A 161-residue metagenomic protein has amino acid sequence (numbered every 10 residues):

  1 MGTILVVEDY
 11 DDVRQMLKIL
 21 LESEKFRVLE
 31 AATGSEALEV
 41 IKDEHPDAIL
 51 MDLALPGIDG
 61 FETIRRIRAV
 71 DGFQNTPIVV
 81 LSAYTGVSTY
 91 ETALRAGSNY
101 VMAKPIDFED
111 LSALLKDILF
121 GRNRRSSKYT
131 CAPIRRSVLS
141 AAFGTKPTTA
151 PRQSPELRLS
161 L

Functional and structural regions predicted by a protein language model:
Y10-L29: Two-component/phosphorelay signaling modules centered on CheY-like receiver
E30, L55-I58, R95: Residue-level signal for the "D+5" position in two-component response regulator receiver
E44-L50, L55: Active-site beta3 strand of CheY-like receiver
P56, Q74, G86, P105: The feature encodes the CheY-like receiver
S88, I106-L115: C-terminal output helix
R122-L161: CheY-like receiver
